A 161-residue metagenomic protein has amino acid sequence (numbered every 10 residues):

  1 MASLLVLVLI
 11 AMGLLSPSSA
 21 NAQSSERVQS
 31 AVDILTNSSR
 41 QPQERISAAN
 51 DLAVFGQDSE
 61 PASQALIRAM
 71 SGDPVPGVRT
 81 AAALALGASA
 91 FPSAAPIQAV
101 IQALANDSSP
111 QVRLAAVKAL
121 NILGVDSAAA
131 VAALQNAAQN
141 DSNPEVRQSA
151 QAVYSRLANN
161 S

Functional and structural regions predicted by a protein language model:
S3, S38-S39: Generic hydrophobic-segment detector
S3-L14: Bacterial N-terminal signal peptides
S18-S24, Q43-D58, R68, G77-P92 (+3 more regions): Structural detector for internal amphipathic alpha-helices that build alpha-solenoid repeat scaffolds
A22-T36, Q57-M70, F91-L104, S127-A138 (+1 more regions): Amphipathic alpha-helical scaffolding segments comprising HEAT/armadillo-like alpha-solenoid repeats
S39-Q41, P74-V75, S108-S109, S142-N143: Short inter-helical turns and helix N-cap capping residues of alpha-solenoid HEAT/ARM repeat scaffolds
